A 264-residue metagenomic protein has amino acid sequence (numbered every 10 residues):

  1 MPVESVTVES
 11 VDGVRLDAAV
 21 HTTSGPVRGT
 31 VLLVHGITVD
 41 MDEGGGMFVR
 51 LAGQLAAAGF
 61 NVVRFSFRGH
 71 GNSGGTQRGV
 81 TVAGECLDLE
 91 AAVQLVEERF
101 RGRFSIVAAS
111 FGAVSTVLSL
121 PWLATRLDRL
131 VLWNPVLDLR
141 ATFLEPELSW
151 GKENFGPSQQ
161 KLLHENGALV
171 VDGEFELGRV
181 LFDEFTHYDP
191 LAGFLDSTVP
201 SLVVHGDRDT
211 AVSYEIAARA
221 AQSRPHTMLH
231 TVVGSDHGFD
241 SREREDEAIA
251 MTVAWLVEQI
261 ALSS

Functional and structural regions predicted by a protein language model:
M1-G29: N-terminal cap/lid segment of alpha/beta-hydrolase-fold proteins
S5, L16, V114, T125-R219 (+3 more regions): The alpha/beta-hydrolase serine catalytic core
S24-S66: Short, surface-exposed "cap/lid" segments of acyl-processing enzymes
I37, N61, S66-T76, V136 (+1 more regions): Short beta-to-alpha linker loops that shape the active-site pocket of alpha/beta-hydrolase fold enzymes
L55, S119-L120: Aromatic pocket-lining residues of Rossmann-like dinucleotide-binding sites
H70-R101: Catalytic nucleophile-loop/oxyanion-hole region of alpha/beta-hydrolase and closely related hydrolase-like folds
R99-S110: Alpha/beta-hydrolase fold nucleophile elbow
A108-L118: Glycine-rich nucleophile elbow surrounding the catalytic serine of serine-hydrolase chemistry
